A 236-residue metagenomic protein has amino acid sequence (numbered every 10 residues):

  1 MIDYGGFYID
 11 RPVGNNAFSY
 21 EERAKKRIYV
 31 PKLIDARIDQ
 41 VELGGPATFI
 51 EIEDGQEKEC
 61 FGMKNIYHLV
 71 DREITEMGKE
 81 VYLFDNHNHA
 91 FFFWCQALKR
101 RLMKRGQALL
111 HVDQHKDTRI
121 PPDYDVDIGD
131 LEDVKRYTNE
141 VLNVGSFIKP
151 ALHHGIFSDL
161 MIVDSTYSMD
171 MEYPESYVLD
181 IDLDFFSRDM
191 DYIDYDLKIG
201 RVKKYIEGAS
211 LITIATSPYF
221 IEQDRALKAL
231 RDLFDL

Functional and structural regions predicted by a protein language model:
I2-L236: Conserved alpha-helical scaffold segments that buttress catalytic/binding sites
